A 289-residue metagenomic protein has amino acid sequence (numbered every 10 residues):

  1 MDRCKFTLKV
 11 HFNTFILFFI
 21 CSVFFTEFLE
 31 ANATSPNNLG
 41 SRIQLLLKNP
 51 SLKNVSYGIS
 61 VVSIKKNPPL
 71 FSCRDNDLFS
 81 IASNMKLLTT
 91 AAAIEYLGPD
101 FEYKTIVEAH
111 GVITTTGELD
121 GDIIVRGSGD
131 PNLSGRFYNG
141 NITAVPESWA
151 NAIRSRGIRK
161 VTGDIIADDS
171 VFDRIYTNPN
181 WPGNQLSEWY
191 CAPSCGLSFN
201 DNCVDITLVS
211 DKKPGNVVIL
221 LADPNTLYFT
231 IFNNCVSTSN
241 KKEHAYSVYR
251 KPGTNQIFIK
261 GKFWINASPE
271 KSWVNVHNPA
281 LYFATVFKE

Functional and structural regions predicted by a protein language model:
M1-V10: N-terminal secretory signal peptides that target proteins for export/translocation
N13-E27: Bacterial N-terminal signal peptides
A31-D77, W149-G157: Beta-lactamase-like hydrolase cores
S35, S41-L46, Y96-E289: Conserved serine DD-peptidase/penicillin-binding transpeptidase domain and beta-lactam-recognizing active-site
L39, I81, M85, F283: Hydrophobic (often cysteine-bearing) scaffold residues that line and stabilize catalytic clefts of nucleotide/cofactor
L52, L78, A93-Y103: Short helix-loop boundary/capping segments at the starts of domains
S56-G58, N76-L78, N84, K104 (+1 more regions): A common structural microfeature
S72-A92: Short active-site loop at a secondary-structure junction that contains or immediately precedes the catalytic residue(s)
